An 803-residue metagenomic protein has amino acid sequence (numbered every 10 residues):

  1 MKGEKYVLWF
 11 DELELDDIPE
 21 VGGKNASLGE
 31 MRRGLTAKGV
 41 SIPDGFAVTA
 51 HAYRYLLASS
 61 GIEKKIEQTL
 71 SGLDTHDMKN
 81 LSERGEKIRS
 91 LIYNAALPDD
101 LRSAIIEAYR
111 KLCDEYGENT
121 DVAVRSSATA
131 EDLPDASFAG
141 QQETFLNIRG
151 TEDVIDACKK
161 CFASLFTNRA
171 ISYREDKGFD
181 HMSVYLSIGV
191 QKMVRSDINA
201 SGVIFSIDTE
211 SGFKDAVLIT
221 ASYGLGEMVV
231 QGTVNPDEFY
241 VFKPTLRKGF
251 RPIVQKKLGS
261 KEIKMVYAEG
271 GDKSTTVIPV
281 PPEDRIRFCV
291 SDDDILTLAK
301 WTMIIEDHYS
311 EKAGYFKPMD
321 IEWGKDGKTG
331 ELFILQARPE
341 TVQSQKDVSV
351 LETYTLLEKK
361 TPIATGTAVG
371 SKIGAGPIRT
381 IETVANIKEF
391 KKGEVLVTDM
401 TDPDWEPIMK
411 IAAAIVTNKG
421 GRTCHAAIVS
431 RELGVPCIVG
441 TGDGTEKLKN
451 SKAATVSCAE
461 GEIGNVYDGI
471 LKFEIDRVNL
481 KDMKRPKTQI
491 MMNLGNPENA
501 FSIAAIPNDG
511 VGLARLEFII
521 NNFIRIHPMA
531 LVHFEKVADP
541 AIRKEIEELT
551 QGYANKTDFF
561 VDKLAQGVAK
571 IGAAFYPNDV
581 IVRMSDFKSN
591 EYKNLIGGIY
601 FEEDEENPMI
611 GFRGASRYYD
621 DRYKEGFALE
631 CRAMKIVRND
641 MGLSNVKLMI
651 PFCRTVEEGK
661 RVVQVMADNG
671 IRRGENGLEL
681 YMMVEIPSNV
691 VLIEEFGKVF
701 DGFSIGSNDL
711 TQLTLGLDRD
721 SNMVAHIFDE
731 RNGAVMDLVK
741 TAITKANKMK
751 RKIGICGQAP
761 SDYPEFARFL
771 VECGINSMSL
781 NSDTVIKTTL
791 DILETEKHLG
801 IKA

Functional and structural regions predicted by a protein language model:
M1-G189, I198, R285-D293, L298 (+11 more regions): N-terminal beta-alpha lobe that positions the nucleotide/phosphoryl donor in ATP/NTP-coupled carboxylate activation
M31-L35, D208-S211, I411, A427-V435 (+3 more regions): Alpha-helix C-terminal capping segments
L70-L73, L81-R84, I105, G178-D180 (+5 more regions): Long, charged amphipathic helices and adjacent flexible linkers at domain junctions
G117, A123, A128-F138, F145 (+5 more regions): Conserved alpha/beta-domain cores
A139-S172, S196-G270, L335-T367, I411-N418 (+7 more regions): Extended active-site and interfacial segments that coordinate phosphate-rich ligands in large catalytic machineries
G140, G314-T341: Conserved metal-phosphate-binding beta-hairpin within the catalytic cores of diverse ATP-dependent phosphoryl-transfer
A216-P318, G324-G327, K359-A375, K392-G393 (+5 more regions): Conserved catalytic alpha/beta cores of large enzymes that bind or transform nucleotide phosphates and polynucleotides
K328, V342-S344, K372-V395, D399-A514 (+1 more regions): Acidic, glycine-rich flexible loop/linker segments
